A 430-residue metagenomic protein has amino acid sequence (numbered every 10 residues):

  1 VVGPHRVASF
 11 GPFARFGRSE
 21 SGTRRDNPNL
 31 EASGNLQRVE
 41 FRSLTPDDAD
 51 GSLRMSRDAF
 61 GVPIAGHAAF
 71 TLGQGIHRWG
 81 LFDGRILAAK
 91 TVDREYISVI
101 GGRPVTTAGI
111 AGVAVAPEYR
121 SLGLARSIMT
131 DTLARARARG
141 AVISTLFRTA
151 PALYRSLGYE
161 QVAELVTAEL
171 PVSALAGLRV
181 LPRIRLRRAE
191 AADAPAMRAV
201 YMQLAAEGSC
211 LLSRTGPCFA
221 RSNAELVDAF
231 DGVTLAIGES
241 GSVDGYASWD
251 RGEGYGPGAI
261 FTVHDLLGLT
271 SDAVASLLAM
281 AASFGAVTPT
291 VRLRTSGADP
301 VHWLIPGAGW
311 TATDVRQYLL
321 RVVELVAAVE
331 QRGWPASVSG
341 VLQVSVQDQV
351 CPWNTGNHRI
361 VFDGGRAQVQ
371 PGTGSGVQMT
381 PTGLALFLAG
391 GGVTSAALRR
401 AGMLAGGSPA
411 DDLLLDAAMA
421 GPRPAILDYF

Functional and structural regions predicted by a protein language model:
F10-F16: Aromatic (phenylalanine/tyrosine) cluster motif
P28-E95, I100-G109, L175-A220, P257-F261: Short amphipathic alpha-helix that is part of the acyltransferase structural core
N29, G34-Q37, T45, R183-F430: Intrinsically disordered, low-complexity, positively biased terminal segments
L81, V92-D93, V115, A236 (+1 more regions): GNAT/GCN5-related N-acetyltransferase fold signature
A88-A89, A163, D244-G245: A structural microfeature
G112-V115, S121-A134, S271-A282: Conserved acetyl-CoA-binding loop-helix of GNAT-fold acetyltransferases
M129, A134-R148, A286-S296: Conserved GNAT acetyl-CoA-binding A-motif
R137-V142, F147-V166, A298-D314: Conserved active-site alpha-helix within GNAT-family acetyltransferase domains
